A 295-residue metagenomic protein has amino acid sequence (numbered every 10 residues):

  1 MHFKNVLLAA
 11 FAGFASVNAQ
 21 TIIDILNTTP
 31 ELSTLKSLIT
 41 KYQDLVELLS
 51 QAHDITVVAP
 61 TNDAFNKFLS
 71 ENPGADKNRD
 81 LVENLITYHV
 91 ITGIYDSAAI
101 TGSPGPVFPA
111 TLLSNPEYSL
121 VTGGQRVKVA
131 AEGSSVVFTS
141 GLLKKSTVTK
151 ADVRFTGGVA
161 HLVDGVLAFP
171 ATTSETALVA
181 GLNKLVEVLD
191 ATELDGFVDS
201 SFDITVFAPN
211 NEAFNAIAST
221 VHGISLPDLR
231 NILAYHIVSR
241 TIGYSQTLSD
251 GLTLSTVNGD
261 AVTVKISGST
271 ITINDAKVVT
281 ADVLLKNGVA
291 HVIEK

Functional and structural regions predicted by a protein language model:
H2-K295: Mature, structured domains of secreted/extracytosolic soluble proteins
